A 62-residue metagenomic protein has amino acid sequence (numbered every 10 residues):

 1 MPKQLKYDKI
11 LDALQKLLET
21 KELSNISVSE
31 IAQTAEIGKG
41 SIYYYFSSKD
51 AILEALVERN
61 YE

Functional and structural regions predicted by a protein language model:
M1-K21, N25-T34, A51: Basic, helix-initiating cap at the start of DNA-binding domains
K3, K39-S41, V57: A general marker of short, structured functional hotspots
K16, S48, R59: Alpha-helical DNA-recognition elements
S24, Y43, E62: Nucleotide phosphate-binding site architecture
E36-F46: Short hydrophobic/aromatic patch on the recognition helix
S48-E54: Short amphipathic alpha-helical segment with a characteristic S/N-K-E followed by hydrophobic residues
E54-N60: Alpha-helical DNA-contacting segments of helix-turn-helix folds
